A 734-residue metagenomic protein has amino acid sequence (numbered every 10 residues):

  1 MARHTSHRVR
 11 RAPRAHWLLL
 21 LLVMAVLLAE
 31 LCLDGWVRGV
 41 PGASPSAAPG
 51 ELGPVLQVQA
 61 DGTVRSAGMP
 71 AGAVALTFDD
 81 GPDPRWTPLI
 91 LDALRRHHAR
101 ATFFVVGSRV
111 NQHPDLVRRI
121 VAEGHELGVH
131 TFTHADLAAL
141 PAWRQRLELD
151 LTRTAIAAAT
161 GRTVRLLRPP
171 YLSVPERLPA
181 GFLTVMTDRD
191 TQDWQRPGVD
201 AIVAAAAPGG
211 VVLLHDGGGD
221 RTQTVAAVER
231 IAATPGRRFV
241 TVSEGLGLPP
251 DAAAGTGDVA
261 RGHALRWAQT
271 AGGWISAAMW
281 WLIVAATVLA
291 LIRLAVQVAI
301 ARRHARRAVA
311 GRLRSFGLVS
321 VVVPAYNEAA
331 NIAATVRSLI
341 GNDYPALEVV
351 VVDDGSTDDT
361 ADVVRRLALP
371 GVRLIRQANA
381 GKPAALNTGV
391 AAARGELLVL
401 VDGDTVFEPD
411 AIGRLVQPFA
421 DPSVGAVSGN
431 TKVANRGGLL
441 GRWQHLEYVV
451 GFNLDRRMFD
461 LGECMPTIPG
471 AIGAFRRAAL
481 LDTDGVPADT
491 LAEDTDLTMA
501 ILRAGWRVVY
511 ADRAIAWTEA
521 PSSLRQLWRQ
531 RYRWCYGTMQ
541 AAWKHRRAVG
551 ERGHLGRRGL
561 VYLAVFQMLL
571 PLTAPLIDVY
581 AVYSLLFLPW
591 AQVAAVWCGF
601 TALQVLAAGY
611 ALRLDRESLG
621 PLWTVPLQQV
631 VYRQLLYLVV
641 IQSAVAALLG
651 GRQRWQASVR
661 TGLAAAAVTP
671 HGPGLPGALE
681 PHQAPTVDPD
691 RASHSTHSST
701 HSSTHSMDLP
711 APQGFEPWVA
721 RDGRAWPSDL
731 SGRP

Functional and structural regions predicted by a protein language model:
A2-L76, D83-L91, R96, E229-A233 (+2 more regions): N-terminal pre-catalytic segment of deacetylase/amide-hydrolase enzymes
A43-L140, R144, E148-L151, A155-A159 (+1 more regions): Active-site beta->alpha N-cap acidic-glycine motif
N111, T133-P235, E244-G245: Catalytic domains of cell-wall/extracellular-matrix polysaccharide-remodeling enzymes, centered on de-N-acetylation
Q269-A330, A334: N-proximal low-complexity "stem/linker" segments adjacent to membrane-targeting elements
V288, I292, V298-L313, Y562-L649: Membrane-embedded multi-pass helical conduit in multi-pass membrane proteins, especially envelope-biosynthetic
G317-S320, E348, L481, D496: Cell-envelope/extracellular polymer assembly enzymes that use nucleotide-activated donors
S338, P345, D353-D362, A380: A conserved acidic beta->alpha catalytic loop
A378, P383-N387, A391, G395-E396 (+4 more regions): Long helical/loop segments within the catalytic core of UDP-sugar-dependent glycosyltransferases, especially the large
